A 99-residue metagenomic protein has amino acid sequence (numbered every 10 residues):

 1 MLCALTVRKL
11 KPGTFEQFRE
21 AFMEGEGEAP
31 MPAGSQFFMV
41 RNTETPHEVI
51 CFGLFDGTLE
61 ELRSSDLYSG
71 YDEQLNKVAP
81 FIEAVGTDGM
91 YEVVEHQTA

Functional and structural regions predicted by a protein language model:
L2-R8, I50-F52: Active-site-flanking beta-strand signature of metal-NTP-handling nucleotidyl enzymes and homologous cyclase-like
T6, M39-V40: Short beta-strand segments that buttress and anchor functional surface loops
K9-E20: Short, surface-exposed ligand-recognition loops at beta-strand->loop->(often short) alpha-helix junctions that present
L10-K11, E44, D56: Short, flexible beta-strand-to-coil junctions
E24-F38, L54-G89: An amphipathic, aromatic/His-enriched active-site/gating alpha helix that lines ligand/cofactor pockets
V40-P46: A short beta-turn/loop motif at secondary-structure boundaries
H47-V49, E60-E61, T98: Short catalytic/ligand-binding loop motif for oxyanion handling, primarily in non-cytosolic enzymes, centered on
M90-A99: Short, low-order "capping/linker" segments at domain edges
